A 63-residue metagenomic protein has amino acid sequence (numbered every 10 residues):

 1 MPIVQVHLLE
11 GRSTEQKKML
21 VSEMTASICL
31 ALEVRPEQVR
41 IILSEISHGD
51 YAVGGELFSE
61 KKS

Functional and structural regions predicted by a protein language model:
P2-S63: A domain-level signal for the structural core that forms small-molecule/cofactor-binding pockets and catalytic centers
